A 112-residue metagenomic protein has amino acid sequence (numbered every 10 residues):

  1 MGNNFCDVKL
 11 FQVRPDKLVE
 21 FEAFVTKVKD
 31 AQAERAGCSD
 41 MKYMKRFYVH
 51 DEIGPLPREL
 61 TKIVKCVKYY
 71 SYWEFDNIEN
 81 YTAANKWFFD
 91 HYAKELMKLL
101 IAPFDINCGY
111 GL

Functional and structural regions predicted by a protein language model:
N4-F11, Y70-S71: Active-site-flanking beta-strand signature of metal-NTP-handling nucleotidyl enzymes and homologous cyclase-like
Q12-L18, R35-A36: Short acidic-aromatic low-complexity motifs
D16-E22, E79-A83: Short, conserved charged micro-motifs
K27-D40, G54-Y110: An amphipathic, aromatic/His-enriched active-site/gating alpha helix that lines ligand/cofactor pockets
H50: Short, charge-patterned binding micro-sites
